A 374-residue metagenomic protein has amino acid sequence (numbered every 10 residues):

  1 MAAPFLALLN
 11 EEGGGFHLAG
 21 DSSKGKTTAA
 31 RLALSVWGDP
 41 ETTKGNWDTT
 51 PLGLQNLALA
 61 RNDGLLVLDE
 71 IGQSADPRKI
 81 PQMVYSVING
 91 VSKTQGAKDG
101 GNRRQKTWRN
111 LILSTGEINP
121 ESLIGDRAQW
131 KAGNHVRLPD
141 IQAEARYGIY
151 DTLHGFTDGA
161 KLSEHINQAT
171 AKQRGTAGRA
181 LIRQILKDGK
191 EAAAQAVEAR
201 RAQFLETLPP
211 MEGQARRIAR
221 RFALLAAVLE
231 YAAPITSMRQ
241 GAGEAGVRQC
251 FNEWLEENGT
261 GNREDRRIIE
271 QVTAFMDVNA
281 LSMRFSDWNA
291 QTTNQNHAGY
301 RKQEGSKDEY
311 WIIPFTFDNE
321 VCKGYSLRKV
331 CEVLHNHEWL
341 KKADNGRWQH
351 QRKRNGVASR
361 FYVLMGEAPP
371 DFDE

Functional and structural regions predicted by a protein language model:
M1-P40, F222: P-loop NTPase catalytic core of nucleic-acid-dependent motor ATPases
E11-E12, A60-N62, K106-R109: Short loop/turn elements that form and flank the Walker-type P-loop nucleotide-binding site in RecA-like NTPase cores
G14, K44-W47, Q129: Extended catalytic cores and adjacent scaffolds of nucleotide/polyanion-binding enzymes
A19-K24, E70-Q73, E117-I118, I141-E144: An acidic- and aromatic-residue-enriched active-site/binding cleft used to recognize and process polar
T27-K79: AAA+/P-loop NTPase substrate/partner-engagement loops
W37, W47, W108-R109, L181: Tryptophan-centered motif/residue detector
A58, G64-L65, I80-A97, L111 (+1 more regions): Extended alpha-helical interface modules used as scaffolds for assembling large macromolecular complexes
